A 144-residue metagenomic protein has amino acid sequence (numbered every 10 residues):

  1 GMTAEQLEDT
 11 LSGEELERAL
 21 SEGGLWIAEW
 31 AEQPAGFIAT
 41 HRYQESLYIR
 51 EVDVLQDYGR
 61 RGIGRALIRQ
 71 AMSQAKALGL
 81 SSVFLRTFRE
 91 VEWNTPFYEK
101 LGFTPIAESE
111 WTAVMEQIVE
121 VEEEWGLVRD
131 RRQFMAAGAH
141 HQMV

Functional and structural regions predicted by a protein language model:
G1-L16: Conserved GNAT-fold acetyl-CoA-binding loop/helix
I27, Q33-H41, Y48-D53: Conserved beta-strand in the GNAT
E29, V52-R60, T87-F88: A short, internal acetyl-CoA/4′-phosphopantetheine-binding micro-motif in the GNAT/acyltransferase core
A35, P105-I106: Short hydrophobic beta-strand segments in globular cytosolic domains
V54, R60-S73, E99-K100: Conserved acetyl-CoA-binding loop-helix of GNAT-fold acetyltransferases
A75-F88: Conserved GNAT acetyl-CoA-binding A-motif
L85-N94, W111-E116: Conserved beta-strand-loop-alpha-helix junction that forms the acyl-donor binding cleft
R86, K100, T104, Q117-V144: Terminal substrate-recognition subdomain of acyl/acetyltransferases
